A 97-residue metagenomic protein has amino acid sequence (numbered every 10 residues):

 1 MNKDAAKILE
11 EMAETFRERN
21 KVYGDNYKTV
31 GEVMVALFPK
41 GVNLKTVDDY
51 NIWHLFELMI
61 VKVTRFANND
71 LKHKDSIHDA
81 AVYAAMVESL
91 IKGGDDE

Functional and structural regions predicted by a protein language model:
M1-E97: Intrinsically disordered, low-complexity regulatory regions that flank transcription factor DNA-binding cores
